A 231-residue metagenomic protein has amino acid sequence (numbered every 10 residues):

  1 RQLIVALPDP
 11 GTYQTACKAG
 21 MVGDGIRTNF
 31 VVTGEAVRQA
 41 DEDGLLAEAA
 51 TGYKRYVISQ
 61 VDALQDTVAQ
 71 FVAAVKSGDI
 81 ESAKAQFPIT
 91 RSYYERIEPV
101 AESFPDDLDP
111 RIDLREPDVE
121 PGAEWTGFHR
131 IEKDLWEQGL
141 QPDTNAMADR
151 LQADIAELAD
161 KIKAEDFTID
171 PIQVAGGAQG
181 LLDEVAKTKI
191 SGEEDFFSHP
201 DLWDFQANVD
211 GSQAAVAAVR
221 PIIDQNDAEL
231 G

Functional and structural regions predicted by a protein language model:
Q2-A40: Extracellular/periplasmic metallocenter environments
R38-G231: Mature extracytoplasmic or organellar-lumen-exposed domains after removal of signal/transit peptides
